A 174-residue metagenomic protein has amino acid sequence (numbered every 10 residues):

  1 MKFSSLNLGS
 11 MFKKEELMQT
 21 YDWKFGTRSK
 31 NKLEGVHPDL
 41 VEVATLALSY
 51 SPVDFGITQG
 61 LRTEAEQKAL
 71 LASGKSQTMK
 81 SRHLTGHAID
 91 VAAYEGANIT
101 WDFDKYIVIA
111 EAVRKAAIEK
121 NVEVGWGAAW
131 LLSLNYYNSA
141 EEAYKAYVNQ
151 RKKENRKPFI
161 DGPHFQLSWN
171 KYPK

Functional and structural regions predicted by a protein language model:
M1-K2, M18, W169-K174: Short intrinsically disordered terminal tails
K2-G56: Active-site acidic/histidine clusters and adjacent loop/turn architecture that either coordinate catalytic ions
T45-S73, L131: Extended, low-complexity, intrinsically disordered C-terminal regulatory tails of eukaryotic serine/threonine kinases
L70-R82: Active-site-adjacent substructure of cysteine-protease-like catalytic cores
K80-K174: Catalytic cores and adjacent binding grooves of peptidoglycan-active enzymes
